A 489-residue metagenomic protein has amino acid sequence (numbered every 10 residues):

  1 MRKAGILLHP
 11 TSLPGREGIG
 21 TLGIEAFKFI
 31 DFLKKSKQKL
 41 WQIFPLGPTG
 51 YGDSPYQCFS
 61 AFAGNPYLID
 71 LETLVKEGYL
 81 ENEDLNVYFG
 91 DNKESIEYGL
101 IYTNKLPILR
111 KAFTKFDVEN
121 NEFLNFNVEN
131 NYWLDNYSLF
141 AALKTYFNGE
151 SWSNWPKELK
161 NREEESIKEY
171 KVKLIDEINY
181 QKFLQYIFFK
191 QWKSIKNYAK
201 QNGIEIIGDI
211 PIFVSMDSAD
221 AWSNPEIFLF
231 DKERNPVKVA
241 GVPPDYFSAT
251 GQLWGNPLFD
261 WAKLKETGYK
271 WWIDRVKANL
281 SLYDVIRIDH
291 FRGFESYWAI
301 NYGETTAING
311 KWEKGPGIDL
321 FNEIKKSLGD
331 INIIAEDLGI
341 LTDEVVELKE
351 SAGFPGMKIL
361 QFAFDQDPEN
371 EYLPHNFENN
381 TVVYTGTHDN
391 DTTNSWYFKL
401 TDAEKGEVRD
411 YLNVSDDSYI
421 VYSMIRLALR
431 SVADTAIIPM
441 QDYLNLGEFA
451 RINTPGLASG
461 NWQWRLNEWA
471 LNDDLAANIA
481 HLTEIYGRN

Functional and structural regions predicted by a protein language model:
M1-T11, F27: N-terminal regions that are enriched for targeting/export leaders and immediately downstream pro/stem segments
L7-H9, G15, D53-Q185, F189 (+3 more regions): Alpha-amylase-like alpha-glycosidases and glucanotransferases acting on alpha-linked glucans and related
I24-D31, K190-Y198, W272-D274, I420-M424: Short alpha-helical segments and helix-capping/turn motifs at coil-helix boundaries
I24-T49, S281-Y283: Catalytic domains of carbohydrate-active enzymes, especially glycoside hydrolases
K34, W192-K200, K325, K349-E350: Surface-exposed amphipathic alpha-helices with a cationic face
F44, E205-I207, P211, V285 (+1 more regions): Outer-envelope exported proteins of Gram-negative bacteria
Q181, Q185-V214: Conserved, well-ordered alpha-helix/loop/beta-strand core segments that scaffold catalytic motifs
